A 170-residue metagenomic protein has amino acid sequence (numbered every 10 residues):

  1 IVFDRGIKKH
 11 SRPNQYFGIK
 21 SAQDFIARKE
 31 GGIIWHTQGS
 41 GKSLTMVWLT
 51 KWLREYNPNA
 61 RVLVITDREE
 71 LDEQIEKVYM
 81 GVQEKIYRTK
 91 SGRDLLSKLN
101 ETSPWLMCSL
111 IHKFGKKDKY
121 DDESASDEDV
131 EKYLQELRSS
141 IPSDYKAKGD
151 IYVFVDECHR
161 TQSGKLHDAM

Functional and structural regions predicted by a protein language model:
I1-R61, E70-I86, T102-L106, H112 (+4 more regions): ATP-dependent helicase/translocase motor core
Q38, E157-T161: Conserved helicase ATPase motor motifs in RecA-like P-loop NTPase domains
E69, T89-S97, L110-G115: Conserved helicase motor
E73-Q74, K117-D118, Q162-G164: Extracytoplasmic/secreted cell-surface and envelope-processing proteins
L96-K98, R138-S143: Conserved alpha-helical scaffold flanking the Walker A/P-loop in AAA+ ATPase domains
L110, D156-E157: Walker B catalytic acidic pair
S143, R160-M170: Short, conserved "post-DEAD/DEAH" coupling segment immediately C-terminal to helicase motif II within the SF2/RecA-like
